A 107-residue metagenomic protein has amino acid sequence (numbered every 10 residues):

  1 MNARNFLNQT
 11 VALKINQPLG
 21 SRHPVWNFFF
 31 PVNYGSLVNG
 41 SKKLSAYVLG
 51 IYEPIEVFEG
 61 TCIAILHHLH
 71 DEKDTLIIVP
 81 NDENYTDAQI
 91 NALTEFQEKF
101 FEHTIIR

Functional and structural regions predicted by a protein language model:
M1-R107: Hydrophobic N-terminal alpha-helices or hydrophobic patches in metabolic proteins across all domains of life
